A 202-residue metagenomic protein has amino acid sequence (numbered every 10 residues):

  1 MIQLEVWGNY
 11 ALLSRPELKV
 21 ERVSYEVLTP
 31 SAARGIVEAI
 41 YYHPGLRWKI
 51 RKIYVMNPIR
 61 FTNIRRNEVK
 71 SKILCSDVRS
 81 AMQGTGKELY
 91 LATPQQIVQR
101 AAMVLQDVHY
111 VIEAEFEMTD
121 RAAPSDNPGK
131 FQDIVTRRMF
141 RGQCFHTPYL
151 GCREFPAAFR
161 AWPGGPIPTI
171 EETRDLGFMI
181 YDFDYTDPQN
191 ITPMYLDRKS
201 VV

Functional and structural regions predicted by a protein language model:
M1-V20: N-terminal, Lys/Arg- and Ser/Thr-rich interaction peptides
V20-E26: Short histidine-centered catalytic/ligand-binding loop motif
V27-G45: Short, well-ordered alpha-helical segments
I40-F116, A122: Extended, compositionally biased
D120-T186: An exposed acidic His-Trp-rich patch
V201-V202: Conserved small/polar residues in nucleotide/adenosyl-binding loops
